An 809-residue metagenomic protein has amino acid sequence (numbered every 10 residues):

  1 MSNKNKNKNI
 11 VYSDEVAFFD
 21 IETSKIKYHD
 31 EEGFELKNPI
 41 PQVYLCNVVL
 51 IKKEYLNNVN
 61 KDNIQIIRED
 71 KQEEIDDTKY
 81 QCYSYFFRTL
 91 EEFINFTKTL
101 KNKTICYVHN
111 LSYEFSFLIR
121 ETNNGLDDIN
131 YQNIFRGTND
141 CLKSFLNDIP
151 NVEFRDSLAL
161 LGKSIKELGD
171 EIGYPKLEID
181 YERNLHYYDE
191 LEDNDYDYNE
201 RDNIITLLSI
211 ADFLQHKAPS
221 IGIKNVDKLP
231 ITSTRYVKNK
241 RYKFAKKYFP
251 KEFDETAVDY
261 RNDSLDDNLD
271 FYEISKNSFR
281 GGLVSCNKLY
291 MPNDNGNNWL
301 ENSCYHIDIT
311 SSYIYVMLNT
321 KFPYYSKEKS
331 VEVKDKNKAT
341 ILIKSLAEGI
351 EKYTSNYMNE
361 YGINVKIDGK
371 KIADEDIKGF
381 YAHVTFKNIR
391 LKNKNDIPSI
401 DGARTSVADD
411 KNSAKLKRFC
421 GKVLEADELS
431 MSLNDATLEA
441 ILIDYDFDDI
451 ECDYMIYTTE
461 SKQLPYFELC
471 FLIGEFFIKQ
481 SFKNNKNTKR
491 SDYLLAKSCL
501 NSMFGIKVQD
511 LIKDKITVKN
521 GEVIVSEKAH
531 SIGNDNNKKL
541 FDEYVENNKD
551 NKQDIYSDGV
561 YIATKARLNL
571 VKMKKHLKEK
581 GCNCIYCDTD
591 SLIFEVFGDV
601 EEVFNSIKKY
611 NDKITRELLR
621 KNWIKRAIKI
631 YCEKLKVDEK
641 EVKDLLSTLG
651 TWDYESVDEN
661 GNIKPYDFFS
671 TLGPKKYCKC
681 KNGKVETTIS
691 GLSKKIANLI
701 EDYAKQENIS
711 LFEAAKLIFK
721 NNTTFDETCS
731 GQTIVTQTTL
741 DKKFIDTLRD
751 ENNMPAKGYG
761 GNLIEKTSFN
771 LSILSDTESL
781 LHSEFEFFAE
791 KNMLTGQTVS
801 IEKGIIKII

Functional and structural regions predicted by a protein language model:
M1-E15, T97-L100, N147, K276-Y305 (+1 more regions): A short acidic-Thr-Gly-centered motif at the start of a beta-strand
D14-K25, Y305-I307: Two-metal-ion RNase H-like nuclease active-site motif
V59-E190, Y198-R201, I205: Conserved DEDDh/DEDDy metal-dependent 3′-5′ exonuclease domain
F115-N124, A211, T310-K327, G598: Short active-site loop/helix that positions an aromatic residue
N124-R136, G173-D180, L214-I221, T320-N337 (+2 more regions): Cytochrome P450 catalytic domain signature, combining two hallmark sequence patches
F135, N583-D588: Short beta-strand
I165-E255, L570, D590: Acidic, Mg2+-coordinating catalytic module of metal-dependent nucleases/exonucleases that use a two-metal-ion mechanism
L214-G296, E328, A373-D374, Y381 (+4 more regions): C-terminal, non-catalytic extensions of nucleic-acid polymerases
